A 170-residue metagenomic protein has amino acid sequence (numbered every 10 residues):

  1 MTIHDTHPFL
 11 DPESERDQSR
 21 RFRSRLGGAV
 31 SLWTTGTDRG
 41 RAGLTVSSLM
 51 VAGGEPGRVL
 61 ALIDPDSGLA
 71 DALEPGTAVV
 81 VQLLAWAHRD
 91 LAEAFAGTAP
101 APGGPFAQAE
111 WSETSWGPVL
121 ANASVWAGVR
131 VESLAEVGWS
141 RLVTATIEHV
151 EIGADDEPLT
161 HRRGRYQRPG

Functional and structural regions predicted by a protein language model:
T2-G170: Basic, polyanion-binding surface patches
